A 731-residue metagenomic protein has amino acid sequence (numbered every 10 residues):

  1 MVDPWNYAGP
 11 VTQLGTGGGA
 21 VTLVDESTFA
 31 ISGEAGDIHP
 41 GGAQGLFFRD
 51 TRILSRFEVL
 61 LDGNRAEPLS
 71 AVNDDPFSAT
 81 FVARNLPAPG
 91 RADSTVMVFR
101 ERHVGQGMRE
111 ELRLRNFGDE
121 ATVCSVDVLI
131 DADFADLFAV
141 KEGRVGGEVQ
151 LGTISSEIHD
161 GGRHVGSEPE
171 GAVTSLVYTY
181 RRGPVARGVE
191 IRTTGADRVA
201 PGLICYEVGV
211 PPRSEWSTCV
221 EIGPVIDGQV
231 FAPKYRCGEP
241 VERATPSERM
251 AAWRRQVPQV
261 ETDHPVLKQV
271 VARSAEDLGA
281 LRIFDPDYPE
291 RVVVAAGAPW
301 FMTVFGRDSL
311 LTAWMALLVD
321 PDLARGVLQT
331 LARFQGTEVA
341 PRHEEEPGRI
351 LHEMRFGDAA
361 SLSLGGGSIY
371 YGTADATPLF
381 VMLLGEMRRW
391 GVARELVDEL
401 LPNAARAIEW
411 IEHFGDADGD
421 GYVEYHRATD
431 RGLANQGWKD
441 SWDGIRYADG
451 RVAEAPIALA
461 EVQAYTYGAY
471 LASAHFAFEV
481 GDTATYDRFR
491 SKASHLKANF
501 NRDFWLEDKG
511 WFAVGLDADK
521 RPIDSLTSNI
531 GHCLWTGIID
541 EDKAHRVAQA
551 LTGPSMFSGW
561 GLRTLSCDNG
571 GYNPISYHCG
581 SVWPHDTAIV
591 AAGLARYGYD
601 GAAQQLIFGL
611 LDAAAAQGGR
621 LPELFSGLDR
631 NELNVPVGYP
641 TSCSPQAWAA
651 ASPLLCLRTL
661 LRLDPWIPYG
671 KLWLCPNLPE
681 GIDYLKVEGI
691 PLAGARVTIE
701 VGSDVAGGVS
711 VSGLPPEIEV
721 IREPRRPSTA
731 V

Functional and structural regions predicted by a protein language model:
M1-T95, R102-G107, F117-A121, A132-A139 (+4 more regions): An extended acidic
P4-N6, G107-R109, N116-T303, R394-L401 (+5 more regions): Acidic/polar, glycine-enriched structural segments that form the non-catalytic walls/loops of the carbohydrate-binding
S78-T80, N85-P87, E207, E261-V304 (+9 more regions): Extended glycan-interaction surfaces of carbohydrate-active proteins
G90-E101, V149-L151, R198-A200, P347-P378 (+1 more regions): Aromatic/His-enriched, Gly/Pro-containing loop or helix-boundary segments that lie immediately adjacent to catalytic
V123, G209-P211, S217, F476-S491 (+6 more regions): Beta-rich accessory regions
D308-V339, N529-E541, R546, T587-I607: Alpha-helical support elements that line or immediately flank enzyme active sites and cofactor-binding pockets
T377, V381-L384, Q463, Y470 (+1 more regions): TPR repeat positional signature
S642-I682: Catalytic cores of secreted or luminal carbohydrate-active enzymes
